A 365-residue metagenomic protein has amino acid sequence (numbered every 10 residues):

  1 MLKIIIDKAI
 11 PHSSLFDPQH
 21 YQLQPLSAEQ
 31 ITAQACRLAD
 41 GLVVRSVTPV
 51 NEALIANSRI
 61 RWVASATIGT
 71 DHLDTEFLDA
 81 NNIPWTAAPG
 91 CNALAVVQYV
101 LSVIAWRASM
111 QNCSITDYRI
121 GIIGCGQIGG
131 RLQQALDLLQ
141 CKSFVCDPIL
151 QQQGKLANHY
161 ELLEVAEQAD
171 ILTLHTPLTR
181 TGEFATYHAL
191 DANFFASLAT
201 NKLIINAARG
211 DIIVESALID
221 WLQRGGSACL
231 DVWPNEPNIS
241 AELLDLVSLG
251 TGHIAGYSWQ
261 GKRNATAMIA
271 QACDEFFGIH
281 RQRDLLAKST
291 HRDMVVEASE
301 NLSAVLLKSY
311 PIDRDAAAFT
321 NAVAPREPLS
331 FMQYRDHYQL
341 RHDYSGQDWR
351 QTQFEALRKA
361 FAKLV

Functional and structural regions predicted by a protein language model:
M1-A39: N-terminal glycine-/charge-rich "phosphate-binding" loop or analogous flexible N-terminal tail
D7, V44-R45, A66, T173-L178 (+1 more regions): Short, well-ordered coil/turn residues at beta-beta hairpins and beta-strand->alpha-helix junctions within
D40-Q111: Phosphate/diphosphate ligand-binding glycine-rich loop within oxidoreductases
V97, T116-D137: Glycine-rich adenosine-cofactor-binding loop
V97-Q111, L138-L139, T266-E275: Oxidoreductase and adenylate-handling cofactor-binding alpha/beta cores
L139-K155: NAD(P)-binding Rossmann-fold cofactor-contacting core
Q152-A241, L364: Rossmann-like adenosine-cofactor binding region
N201, A208-L364: Rossmann-like dinucleotide-binding domain for NAD(H)/NADP(H)
